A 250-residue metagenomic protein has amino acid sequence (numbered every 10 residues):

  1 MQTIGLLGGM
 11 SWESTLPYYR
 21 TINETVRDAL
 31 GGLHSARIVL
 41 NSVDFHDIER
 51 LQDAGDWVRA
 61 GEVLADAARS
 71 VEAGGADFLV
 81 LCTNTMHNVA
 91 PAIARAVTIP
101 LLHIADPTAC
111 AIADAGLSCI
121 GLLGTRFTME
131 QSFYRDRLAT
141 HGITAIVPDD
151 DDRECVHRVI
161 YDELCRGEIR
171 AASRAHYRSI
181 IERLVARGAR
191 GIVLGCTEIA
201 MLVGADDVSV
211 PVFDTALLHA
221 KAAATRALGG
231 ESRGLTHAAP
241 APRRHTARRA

Functional and structural regions predicted by a protein language model:
M1-A250: Non-catalytic structural scaffold of enzyme domains
